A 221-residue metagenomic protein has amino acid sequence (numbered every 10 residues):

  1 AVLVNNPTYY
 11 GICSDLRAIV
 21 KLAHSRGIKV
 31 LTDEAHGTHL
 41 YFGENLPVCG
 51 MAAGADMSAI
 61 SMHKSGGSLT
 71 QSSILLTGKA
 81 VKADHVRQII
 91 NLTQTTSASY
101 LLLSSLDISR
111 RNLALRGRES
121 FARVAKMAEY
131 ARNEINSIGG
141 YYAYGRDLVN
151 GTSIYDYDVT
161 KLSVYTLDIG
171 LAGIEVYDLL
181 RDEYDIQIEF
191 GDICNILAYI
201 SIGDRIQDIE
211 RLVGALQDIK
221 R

Functional and structural regions predicted by a protein language model:
A1-L148: Conserved PLP-enzyme active-site core in the AAT-like
Y130, N136-R221: Conserved C-terminal alpha-helix-loop-beta "cap" of PLP-dependent enzymes that closes/shapes the active-site mouth
